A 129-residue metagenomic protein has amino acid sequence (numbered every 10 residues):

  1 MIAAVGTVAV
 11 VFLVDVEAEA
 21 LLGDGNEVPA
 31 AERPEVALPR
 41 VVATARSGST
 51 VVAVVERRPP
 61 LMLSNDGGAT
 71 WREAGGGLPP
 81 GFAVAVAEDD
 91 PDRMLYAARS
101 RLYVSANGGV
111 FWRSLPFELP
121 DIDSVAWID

Functional and structural regions predicted by a protein language model:
M1-D129: Extracellular glycan-interacting surfaces
